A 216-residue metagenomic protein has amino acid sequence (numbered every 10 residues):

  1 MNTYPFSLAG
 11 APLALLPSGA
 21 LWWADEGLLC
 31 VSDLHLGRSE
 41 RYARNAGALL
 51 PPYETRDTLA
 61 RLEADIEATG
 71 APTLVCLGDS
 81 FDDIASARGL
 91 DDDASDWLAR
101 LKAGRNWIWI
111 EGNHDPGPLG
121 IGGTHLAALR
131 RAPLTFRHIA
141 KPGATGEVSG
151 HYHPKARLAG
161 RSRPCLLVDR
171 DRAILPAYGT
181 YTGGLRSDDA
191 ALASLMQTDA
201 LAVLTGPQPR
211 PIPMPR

Functional and structural regions predicted by a protein language model:
M1-C76, S80-R216: Extended recognition/assembly regions associated with phosphoester-bond processing machinery
